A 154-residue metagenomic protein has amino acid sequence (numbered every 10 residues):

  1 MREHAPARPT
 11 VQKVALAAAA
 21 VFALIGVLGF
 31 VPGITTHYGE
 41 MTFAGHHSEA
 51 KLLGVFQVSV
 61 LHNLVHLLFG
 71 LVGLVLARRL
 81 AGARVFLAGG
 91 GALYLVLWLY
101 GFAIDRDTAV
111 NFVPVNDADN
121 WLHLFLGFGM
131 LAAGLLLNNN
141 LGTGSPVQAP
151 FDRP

Functional and structural regions predicted by a protein language model:
R2-P154: Membrane-interface extramembranous regions
